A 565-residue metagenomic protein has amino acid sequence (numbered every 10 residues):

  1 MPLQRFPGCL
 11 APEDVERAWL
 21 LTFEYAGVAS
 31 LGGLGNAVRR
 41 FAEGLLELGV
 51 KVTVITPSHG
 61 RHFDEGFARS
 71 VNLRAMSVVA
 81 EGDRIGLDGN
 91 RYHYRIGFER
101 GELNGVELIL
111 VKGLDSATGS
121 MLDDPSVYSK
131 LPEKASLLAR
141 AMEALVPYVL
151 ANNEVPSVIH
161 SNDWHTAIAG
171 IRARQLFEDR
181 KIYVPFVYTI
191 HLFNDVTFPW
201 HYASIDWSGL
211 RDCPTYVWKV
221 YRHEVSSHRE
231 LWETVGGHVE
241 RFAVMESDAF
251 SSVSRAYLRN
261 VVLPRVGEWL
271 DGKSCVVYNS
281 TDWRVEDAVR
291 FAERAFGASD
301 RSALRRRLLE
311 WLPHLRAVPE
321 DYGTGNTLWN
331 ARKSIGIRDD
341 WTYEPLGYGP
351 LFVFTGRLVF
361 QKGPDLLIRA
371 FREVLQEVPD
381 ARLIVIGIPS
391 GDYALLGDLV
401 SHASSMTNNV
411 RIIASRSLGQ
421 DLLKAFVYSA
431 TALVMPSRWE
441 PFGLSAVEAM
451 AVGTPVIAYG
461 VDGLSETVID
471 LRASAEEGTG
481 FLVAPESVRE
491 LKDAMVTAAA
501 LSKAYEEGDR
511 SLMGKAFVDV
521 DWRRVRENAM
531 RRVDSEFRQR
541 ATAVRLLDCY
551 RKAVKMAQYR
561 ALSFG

Functional and structural regions predicted by a protein language model:
M1-G565: Catalytic cores of nucleotide-sugar-dependent glycosyltransferases that transfer UDP/GDP/TDP-activated
